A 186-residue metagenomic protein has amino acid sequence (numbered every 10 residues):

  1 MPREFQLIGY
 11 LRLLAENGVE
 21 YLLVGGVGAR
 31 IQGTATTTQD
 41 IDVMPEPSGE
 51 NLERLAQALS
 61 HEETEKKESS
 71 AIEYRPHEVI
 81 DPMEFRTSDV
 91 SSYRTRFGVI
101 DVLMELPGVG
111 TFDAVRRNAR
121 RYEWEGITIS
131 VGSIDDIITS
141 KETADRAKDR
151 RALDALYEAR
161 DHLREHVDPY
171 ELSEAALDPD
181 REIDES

Functional and structural regions predicted by a protein language model:
M1-S186: Compositionally biased terminal segments of proteins
